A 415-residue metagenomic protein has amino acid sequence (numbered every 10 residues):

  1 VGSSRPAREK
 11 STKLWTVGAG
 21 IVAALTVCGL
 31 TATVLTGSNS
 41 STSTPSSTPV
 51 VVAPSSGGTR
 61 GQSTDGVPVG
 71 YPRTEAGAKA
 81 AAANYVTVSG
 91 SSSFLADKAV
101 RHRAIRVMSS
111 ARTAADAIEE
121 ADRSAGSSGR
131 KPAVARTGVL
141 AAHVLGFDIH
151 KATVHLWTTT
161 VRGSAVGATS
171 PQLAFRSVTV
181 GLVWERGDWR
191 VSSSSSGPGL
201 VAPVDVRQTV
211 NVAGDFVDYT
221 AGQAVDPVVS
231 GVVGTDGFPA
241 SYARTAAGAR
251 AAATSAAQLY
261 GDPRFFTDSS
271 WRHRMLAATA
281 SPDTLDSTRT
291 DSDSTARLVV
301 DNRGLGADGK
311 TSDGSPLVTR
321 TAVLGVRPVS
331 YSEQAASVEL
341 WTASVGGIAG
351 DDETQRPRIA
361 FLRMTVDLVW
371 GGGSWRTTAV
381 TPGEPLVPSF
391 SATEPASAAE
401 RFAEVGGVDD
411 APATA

Functional and structural regions predicted by a protein language model:
V1-T59, V206-S230, P385, D410-A415: Amphipathic, hydrophobic N-terminal targeting peptides for secretion and organelle import
G2-A7, P72, S124-V166, S281 (+1 more regions): Surface-exposed, charged secondary-structure patches
G20-A32, G77-A81, V154, W189 (+2 more regions): Hydrophobic alpha-helical membrane segments, chiefly transmembrane helices and signal peptide h-regions, characterized
S55-S128, Q223-A307: Core segments of small alpha/beta cavity-forming domains
T153, L173-G231, A335-E339, I359-T393: Short beta-strand edge/turn micro-motifs at domain boundaries
R162-G167, L200-V201, G346-D351, L386-P388: Extracytoplasmic/secreted cell-surface and envelope-processing proteins
A168-T169, S315, E353-Q355: Outer-membrane beta-barrel domain signature
A396-A415: Low-complexity, Gly/Ser/Thr/Pro-rich intrinsically disordered linker/tail segments
